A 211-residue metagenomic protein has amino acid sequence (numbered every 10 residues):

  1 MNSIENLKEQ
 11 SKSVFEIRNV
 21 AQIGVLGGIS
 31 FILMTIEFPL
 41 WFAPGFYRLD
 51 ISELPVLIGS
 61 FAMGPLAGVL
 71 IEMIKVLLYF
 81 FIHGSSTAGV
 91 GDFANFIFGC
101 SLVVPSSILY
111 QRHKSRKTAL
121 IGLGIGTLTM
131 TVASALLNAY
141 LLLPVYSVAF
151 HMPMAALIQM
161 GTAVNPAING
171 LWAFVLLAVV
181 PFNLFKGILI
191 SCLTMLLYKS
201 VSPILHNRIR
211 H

Functional and structural regions predicted by a protein language model:
M1-H211: Loop-helix junctions at membrane interfaces
